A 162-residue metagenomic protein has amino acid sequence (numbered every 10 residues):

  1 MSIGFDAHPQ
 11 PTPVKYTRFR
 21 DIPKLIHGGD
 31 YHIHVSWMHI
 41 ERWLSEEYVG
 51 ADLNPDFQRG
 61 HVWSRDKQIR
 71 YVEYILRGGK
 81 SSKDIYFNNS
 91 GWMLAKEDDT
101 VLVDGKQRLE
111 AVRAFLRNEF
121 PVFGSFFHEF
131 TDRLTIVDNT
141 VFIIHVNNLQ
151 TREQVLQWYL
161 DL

Functional and structural regions predicted by a protein language model:
M1-S2: Intrinsically disordered, charged low-complexity linkers and terminal tails that flank or connect structured domains
A7-T12, T17-W37, F57-L162: Basic- and aromatic-enriched surface patches that contact anionic nucleotides/nucleic acids
L44: Pre-Walker A adenine-sensing motif
E47-D56: A short, surface-exposed helix-loop junction/capping segment
